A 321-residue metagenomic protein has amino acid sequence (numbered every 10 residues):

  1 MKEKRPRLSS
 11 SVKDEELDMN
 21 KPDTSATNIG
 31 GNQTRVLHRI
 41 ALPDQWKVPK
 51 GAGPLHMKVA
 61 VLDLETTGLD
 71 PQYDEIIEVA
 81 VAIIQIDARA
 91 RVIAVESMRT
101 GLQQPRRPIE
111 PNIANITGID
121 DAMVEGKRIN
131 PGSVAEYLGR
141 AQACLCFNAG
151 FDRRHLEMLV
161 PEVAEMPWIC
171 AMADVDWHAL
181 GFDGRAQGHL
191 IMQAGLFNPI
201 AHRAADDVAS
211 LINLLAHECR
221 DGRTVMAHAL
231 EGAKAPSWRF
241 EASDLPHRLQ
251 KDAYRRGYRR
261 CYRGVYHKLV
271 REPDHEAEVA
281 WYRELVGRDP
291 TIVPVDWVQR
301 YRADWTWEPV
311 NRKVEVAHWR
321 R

Functional and structural regions predicted by a protein language model:
K2-K50, H217-R321: Acidic two-metal-ion nuclease catalytic site recognized across multiple nuclease folds, prominently DnaQ/RNase D-T
R5-R7, S11, E16-M166, L180-A201: Conserved non-catalytic scaffold segment of RNase H-like nuclease domains
G150-R153, D174, L245: Short, solvent-exposed loop/turn segments at secondary-structure junctions
L159, W177, Q193, L214-D221: Active-site catalytic microenvironments for nucleophilic, acid-base chemistry
E165-V175: Short, acidic/small-residue loops that bind anionic groups at enzyme active sites
A205-L214: Acidic, divalent-metal-coordinating active-site segment for phosphoryl/phosphodiester hydrolysis, typified by short
